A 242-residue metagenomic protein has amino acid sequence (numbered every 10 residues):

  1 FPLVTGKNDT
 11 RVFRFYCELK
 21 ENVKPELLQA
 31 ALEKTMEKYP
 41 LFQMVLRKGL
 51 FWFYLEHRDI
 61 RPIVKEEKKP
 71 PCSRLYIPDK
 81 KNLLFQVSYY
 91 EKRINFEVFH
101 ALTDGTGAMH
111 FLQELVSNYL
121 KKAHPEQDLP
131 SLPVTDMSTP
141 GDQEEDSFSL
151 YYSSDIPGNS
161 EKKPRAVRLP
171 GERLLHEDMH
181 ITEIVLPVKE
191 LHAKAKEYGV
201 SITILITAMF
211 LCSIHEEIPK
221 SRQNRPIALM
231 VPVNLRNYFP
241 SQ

Functional and structural regions predicted by a protein language model:
F1, T35-R61, L129-L186, V231-V233 (+1 more regions): Short amphipathic alpha-helices and their capping loops
F1-D142, H192-K196, S201-R225: Non-catalytic N-terminal regions of enzymes
L175-P187, K194-L205: Short, contiguous, pocket-lining structural segments that sit at or immediately flank catalytic/ligand-binding sites
R225-V231: Structural beta-strand/beta-sheet cores of well-ordered domains, especially the beta-sheet scaffolds that support
P240-Q242: A short, structured beta-strand-centered segment in the mid-to-C-terminal lobe of catalytic cores from group-transfer
